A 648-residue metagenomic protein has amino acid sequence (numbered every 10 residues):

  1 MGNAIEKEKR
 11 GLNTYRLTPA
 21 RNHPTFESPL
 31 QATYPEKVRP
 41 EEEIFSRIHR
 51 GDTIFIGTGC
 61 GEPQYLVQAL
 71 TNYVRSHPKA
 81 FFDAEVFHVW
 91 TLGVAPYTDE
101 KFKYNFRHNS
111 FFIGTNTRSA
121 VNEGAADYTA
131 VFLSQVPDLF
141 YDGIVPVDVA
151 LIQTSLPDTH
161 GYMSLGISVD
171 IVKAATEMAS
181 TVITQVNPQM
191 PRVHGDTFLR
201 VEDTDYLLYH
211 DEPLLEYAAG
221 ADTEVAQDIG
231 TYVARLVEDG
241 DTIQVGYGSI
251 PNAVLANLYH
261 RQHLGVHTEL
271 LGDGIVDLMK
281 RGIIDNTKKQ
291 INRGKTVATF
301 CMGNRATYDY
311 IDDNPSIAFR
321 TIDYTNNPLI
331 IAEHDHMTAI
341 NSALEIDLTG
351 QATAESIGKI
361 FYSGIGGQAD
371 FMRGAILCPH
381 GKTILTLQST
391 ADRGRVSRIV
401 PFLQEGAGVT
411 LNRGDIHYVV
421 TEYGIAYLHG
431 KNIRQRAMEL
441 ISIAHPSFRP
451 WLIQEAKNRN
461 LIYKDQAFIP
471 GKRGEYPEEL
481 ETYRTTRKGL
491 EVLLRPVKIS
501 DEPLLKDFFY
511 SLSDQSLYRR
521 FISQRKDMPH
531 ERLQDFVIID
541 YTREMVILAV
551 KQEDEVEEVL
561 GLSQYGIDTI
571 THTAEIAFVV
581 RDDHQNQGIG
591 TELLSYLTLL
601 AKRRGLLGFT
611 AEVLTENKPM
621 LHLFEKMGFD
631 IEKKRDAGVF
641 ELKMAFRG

Functional and structural regions predicted by a protein language model:
M1-P470: Conserved alpha/beta enzyme-core scaffold
E475-G648: Long, contiguous binding/interaction regions
